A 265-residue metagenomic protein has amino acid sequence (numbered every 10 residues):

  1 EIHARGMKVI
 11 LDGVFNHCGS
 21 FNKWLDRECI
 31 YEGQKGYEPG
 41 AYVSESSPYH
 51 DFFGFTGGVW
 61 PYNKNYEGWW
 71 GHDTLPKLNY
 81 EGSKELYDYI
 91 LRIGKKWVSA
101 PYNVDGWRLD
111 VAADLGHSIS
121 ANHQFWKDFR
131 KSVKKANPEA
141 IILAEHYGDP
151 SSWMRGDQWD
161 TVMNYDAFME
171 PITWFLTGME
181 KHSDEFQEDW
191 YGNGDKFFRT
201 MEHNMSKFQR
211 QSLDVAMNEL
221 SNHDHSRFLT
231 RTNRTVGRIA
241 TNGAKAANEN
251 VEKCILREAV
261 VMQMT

Functional and structural regions predicted by a protein language model:
E1-P101, F129, K135, S152 (+1 more regions): Substrate-binding/active-site clefts of carbohydrate-active enzymes
I2, D12, W97, L109 (+3 more regions): Conserved, mostly hydrophobic/aromatic
H3-I10, Y102-W107, N137-I141, S212-A216: Loop/turn elements at helix/coil->beta-strand transitions in domains of secreted/extracellular proteins
F15-H17, I90-S118, N218-N222: Active-site groove signature of glycoside hydrolases
D26, W126, R130-K131, E139-T265: Conserved alpha/beta catalytic core and glycan-binding cleft of carbohydrate-active enzymes
G71, S83, I119-N122, L213: Solvent-exposed, acidic/flexible segments
E85, D114-Q124, P150-S151: Acidic-and-aromatic substrate-binding clefts and catalytic sites of carbohydrate-active enzymes
L86-I90, N122, W126, L256: Aromatic/hydrophobic pocket-lining residues that form the small-molecule binding cavity in soluble enzyme cores
